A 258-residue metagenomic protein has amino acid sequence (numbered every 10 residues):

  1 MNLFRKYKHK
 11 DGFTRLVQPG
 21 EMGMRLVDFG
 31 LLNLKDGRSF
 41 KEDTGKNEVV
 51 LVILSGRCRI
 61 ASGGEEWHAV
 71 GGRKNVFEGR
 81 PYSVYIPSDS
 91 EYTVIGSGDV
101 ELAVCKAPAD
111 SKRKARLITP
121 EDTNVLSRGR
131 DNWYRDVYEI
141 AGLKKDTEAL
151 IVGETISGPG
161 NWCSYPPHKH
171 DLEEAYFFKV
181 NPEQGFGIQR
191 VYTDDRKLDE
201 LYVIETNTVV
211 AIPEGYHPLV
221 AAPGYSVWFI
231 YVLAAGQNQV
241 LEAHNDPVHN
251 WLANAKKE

Functional and structural regions predicted by a protein language model:
F4-R5: Non-transmembrane, aqueous-exposed alpha-helical and coiled segments at domain scale
H9-K41, D131-A175, F186: A short glycine-rich, His/Asp/Glu-containing loop-to-beta-strand
F29-I95: Extended, compositionally biased flexible segments
T44-G45, G96-G98, K169-H170, A222-Y225: Short glycine/proline-enriched turns and hinge-like loops at secondary-structure junctions
G45-H68, I86, D171-T208, V220: Glycine- and acidic-residue-biased ligand/ion/polar-headgroup-sensing regions
F77-S97, A107, V203-G224, L233: Conserved metal-binding segment of the jelly-roll/cupin
S88, G96, V104-P108, A141-G142 (+3 more regions): Short, structured patches in soluble enzyme cores that scaffold and shape functional sites
V100-Y138, Y192-T193, I230-E258: Double-stranded beta-helix
